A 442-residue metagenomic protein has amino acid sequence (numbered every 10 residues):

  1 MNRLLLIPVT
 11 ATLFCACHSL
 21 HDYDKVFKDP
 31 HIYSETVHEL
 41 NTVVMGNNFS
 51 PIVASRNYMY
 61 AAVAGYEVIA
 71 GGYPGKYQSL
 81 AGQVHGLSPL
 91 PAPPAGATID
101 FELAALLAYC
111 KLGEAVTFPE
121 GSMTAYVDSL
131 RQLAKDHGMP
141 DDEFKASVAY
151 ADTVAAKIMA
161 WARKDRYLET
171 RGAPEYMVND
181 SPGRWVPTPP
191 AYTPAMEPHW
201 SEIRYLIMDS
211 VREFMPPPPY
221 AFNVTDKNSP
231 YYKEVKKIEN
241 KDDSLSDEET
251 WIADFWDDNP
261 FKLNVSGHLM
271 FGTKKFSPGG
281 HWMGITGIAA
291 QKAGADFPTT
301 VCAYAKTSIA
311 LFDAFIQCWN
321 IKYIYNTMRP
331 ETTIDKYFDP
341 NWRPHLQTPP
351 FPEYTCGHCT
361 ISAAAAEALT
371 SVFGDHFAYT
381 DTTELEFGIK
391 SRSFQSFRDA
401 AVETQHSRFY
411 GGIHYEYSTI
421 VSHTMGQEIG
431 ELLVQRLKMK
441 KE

Functional and structural regions predicted by a protein language model:
M1-N2, H18: N-terminal hydrophobic targeting signals that begin at the initiator methionine
N2-V9: Sec-dependent signal peptide recognition, specifically the positively charged N-region followed immediately by
L13-A16: C-terminal motif of bacterial Sec signal peptides marking the signal peptidase cleavage site
H18-E442: Acidic/polar surface patches and capping/hinge elements
